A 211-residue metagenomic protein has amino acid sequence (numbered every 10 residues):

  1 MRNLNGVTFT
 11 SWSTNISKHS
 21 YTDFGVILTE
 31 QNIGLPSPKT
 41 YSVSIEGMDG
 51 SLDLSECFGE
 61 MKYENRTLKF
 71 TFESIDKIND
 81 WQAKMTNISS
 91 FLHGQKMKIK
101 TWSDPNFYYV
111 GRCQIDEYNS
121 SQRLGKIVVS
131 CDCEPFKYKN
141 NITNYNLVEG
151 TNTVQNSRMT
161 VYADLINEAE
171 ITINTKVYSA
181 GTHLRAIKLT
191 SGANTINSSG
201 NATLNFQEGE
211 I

Functional and structural regions predicted by a protein language model:
M1-I211: Extracellular/virion structural assembly segments
